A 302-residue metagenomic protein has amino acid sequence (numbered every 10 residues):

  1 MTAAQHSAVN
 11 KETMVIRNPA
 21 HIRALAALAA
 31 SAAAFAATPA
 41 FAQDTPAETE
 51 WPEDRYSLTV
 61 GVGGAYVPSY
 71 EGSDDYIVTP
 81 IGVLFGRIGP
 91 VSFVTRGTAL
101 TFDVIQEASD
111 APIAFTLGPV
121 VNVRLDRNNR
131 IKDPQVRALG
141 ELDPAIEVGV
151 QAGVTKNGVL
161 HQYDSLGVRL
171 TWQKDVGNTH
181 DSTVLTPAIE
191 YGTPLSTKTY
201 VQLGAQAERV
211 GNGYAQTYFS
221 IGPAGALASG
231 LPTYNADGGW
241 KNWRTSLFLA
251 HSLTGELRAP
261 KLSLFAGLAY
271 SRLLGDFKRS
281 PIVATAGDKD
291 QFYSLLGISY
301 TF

Functional and structural regions predicted by a protein language model:
M1-E53, G287: Cleavable N-terminal export/targeting peptides
A42-Y56, G72, V91-F115, N157-S165 (+3 more regions): Short loop/turn motifs that connect adjacent beta-strands in outer-membrane beta-barrel proteins
Y56, Y76-G82, I113, L142-V148 (+3 more regions): Residues that define the transmembrane beta-barrel architecture of outer-membrane proteins
V60-P68, S92-T101, D133-R137, S165-V176: Transmembrane beta-strand segments that form the barrel wall of outer-membrane beta-barrel proteins
V62-Y66, G82-I88, L100-Q106, P119 (+7 more regions): Residues on the lipid-exposed face of transmembrane beta-strands in outer-membrane beta-barrel proteins
P68-Y70, D103-I105, P134-L139, W172-V176 (+2 more regions): Extracellular loop and loop/strand-boundary signature of outer-membrane beta-barrel proteins
E71-S73, F93-T95, R127-K132, Y163 (+3 more regions): Outer-membrane beta-barrel proteins
K156-G158, V176-S263, Y270-K278, Y300-F302: Outer-membrane beta-barrel transmembrane domain signature
